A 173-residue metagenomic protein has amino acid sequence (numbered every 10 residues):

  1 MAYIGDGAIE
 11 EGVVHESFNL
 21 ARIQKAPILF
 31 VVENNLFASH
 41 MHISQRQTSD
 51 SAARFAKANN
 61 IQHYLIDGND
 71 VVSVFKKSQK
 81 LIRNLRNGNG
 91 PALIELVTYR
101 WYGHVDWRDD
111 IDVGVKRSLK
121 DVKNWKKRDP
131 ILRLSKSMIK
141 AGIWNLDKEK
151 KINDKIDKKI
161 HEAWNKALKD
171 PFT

Functional and structural regions predicted by a protein language model:
M1-F172: Glycine-rich ThDP/TPP pyrophosphate-binding loop and its adjacent helix/strand module within ThDP-dependent enzymes
